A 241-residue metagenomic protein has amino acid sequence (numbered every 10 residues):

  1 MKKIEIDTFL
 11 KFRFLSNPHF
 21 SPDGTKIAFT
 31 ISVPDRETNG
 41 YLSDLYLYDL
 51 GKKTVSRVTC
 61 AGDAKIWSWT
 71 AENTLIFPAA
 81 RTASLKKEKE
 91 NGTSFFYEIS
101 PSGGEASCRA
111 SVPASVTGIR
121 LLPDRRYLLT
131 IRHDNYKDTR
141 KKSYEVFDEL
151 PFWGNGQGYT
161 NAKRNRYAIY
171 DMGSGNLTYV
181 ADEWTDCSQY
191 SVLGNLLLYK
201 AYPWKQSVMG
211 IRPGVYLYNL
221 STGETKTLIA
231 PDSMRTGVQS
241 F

Functional and structural regions predicted by a protein language model:
M1-R13, T178-Y179: A short helix->beta-strand "capping" segment at the edge of beta-propeller domains
F12-I27, A61-P78, S84, P113-L128 (+6 more regions): Conserved beta-propeller blade repeats
T30-G51: Beta-propeller domains
S43, L85, E90-T93, R132-A168 (+2 more regions): Predominantly five- to eight-bladed beta-propeller fold
D49-K53, S100-G104, D171-G175, N219-G223: Short loop/turn segments that connect beta-strands within beta-propeller blades
E72-P101: A generic tandem-repeat structural signature
E98-K137, I169: Internal hydrophobic scaffold segments of catalytic domains
